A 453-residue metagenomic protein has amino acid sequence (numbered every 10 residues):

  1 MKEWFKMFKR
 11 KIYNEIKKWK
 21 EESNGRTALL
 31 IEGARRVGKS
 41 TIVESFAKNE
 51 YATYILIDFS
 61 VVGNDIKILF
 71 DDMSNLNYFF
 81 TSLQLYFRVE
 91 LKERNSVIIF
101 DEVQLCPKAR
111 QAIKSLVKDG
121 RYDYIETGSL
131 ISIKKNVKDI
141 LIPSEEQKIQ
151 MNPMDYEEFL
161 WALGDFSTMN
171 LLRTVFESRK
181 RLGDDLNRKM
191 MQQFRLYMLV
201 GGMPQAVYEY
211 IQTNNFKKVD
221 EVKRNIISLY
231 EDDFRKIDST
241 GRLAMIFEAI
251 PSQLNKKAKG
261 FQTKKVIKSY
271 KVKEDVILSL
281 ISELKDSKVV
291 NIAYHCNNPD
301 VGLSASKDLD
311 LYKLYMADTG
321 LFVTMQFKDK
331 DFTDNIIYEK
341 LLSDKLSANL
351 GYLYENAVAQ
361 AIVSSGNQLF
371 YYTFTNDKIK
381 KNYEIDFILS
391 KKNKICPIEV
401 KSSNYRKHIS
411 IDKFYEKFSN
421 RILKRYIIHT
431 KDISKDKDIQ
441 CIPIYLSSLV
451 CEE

Functional and structural regions predicted by a protein language model:
K2-K6, K11, K20-E21, T27 (+4 more regions): A cross-kingdom feature that marks ATP-driven nucleic-acid transaction machinery
E3-W4, G164-I337, L341-Y354: Interdomain hinge/linker elements that couple catalytic modules in large macromolecular machines
I31: Hydrophobic anchor at the beta1->P-loop junction of P-loop NTPases
K39: Conserved lysine of the Walker
V61-R94: Short glycine-rich substrate-engagement loop in P-loop NTPases that contacts/grips substrate
L91-K108: Conserved P-loop NTPase "ATPase switch" module shared by AAA+ and STAND
I99, D123-S129, Q150: Structural recognition of the conserved hydrophobic beta-strand(s) that form the central parallel beta-sheet of P-loop
S115, S132-K148, L160-D165: Short regulatory helix/loop adjacent to the ATP-binding pocket of P-loop NTPases
